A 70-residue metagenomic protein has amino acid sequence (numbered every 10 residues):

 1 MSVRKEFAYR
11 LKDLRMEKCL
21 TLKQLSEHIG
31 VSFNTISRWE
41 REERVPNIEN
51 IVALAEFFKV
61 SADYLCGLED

Functional and structural regions predicted by a protein language model:
M1-E17: A short, Lys/Arg-rich alpha-helix, primarily the initiator
Y9, C19-L20, P46-E49: Residue-level signal for the short linker/turn that defines the boundary of a DNA-recognition helix
M16, E27, E56: Alpha-helical residues within the helix-turn-helix
C19-R38: Short alpha-helical DNA-recognition segment
E49-Y64: DNA major-groove recognition helix of helix-turn-helix/homeodomain DNA-binding modules
Y64-D70: Short amphipathic recognition helices of helix-turn-helix/homeodomain-type DNA-binding modules
